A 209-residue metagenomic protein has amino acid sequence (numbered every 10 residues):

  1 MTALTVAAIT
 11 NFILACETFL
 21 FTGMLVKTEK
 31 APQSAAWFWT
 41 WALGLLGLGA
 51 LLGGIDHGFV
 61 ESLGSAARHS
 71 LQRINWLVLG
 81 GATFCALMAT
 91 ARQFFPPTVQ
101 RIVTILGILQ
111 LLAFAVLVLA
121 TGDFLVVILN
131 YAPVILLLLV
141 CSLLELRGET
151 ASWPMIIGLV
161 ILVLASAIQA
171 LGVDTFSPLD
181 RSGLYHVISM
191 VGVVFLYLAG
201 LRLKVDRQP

Functional and structural regions predicted by a protein language model:
M1-L46, G54-I74, G81-P209: Polytopic alpha-helical membrane-helix bundles and their juxtamembrane interface segments in multi-pass membrane
L51: Conserved phosphate-interacting/catalytic interface
